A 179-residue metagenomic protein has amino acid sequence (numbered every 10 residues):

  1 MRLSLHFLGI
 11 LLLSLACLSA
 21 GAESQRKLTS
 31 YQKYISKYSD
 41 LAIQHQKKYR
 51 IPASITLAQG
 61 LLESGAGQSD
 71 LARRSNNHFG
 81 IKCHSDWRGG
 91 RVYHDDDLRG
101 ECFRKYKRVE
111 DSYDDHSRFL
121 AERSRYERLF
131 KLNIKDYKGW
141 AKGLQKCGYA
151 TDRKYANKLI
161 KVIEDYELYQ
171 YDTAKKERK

Functional and structural regions predicted by a protein language model:
M1-F7: Positively charged n-region of N-terminal signal peptides that target proteins for export
R2, L18-K179: Catalytic cores of secreted/periplasmic lytic hydrolases that degrade extracellular macromolecules
F7-A16: Bacterial N-terminal signal peptides
